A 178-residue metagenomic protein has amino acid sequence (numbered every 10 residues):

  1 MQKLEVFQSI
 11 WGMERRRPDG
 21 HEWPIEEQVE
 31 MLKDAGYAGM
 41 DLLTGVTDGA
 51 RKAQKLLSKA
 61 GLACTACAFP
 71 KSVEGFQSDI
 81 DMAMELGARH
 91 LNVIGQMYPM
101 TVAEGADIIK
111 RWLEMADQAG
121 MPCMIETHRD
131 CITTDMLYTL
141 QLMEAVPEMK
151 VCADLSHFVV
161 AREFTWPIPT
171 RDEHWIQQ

Functional and structural regions predicted by a protein language model:
M1-M84, A88-R89: N-terminal pre-domain/capping segments
H21-P24, Q77, V102-R111, M136-L140 (+1 more regions): Charged helix-capping and loop-helix junction motifs
L32, L57, A83, W112 (+3 more regions): Generic structural signal for hydrophobic
G39-K52, A68-Q77, Y98-A103, R129-D135 (+1 more regions): Acidic-and-aromatic substrate-binding clefts and catalytic sites of carbohydrate-active enzymes
M40-L42, V93, I125, A153: Conserved beta-strand positions
K52-A60, D107-Q118, W175: Catalytic-core regions built around general acid/base machinery
D81-E104, D117: Active-site gating/metal-coordination segments in enzymes
Q118-Q178: Acidic/histidine-rich catalytic cores of soluble enzymes
